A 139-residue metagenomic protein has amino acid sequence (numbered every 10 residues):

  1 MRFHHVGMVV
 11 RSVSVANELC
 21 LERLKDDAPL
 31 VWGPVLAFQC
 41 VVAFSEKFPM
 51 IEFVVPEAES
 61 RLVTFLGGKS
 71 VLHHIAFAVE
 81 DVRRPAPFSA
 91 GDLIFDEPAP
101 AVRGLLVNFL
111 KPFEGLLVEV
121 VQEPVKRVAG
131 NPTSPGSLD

Functional and structural regions predicted by a protein language model:
M1, F38, S70, R103-L105: Loop/turn position at the start of each blade in beta-propeller repeats
M1-F38: Long, hydrophobic N-terminal alpha-helical segment
R2-S12, A43-E46, V63-P87: Vicinal oxygen chelate
S12, E57, V79-D81, E114 (+1 more regions): Non-catalytic surface loops within mature trypsin-like serine protease
L24, K47-P49, V55-A58, V79-D81: Generic secondary-structure microfeatures
A28-L36, C40-F44, P56-L62, D139: Amide-forming acyltransferase catalytic core, primarily the GNAT-like/NAT-type and related acyltransferase folds
V35-L36, A58-T64, V71-H73, I94-D96 (+1 more regions): A cross-kingdom feature marking solvent-exposed beta-strand/loop segments within repeated, beta-rich binding/scaffold
V42-E46, I51-F53, P87-D139: Vicinal oxygen chelate
